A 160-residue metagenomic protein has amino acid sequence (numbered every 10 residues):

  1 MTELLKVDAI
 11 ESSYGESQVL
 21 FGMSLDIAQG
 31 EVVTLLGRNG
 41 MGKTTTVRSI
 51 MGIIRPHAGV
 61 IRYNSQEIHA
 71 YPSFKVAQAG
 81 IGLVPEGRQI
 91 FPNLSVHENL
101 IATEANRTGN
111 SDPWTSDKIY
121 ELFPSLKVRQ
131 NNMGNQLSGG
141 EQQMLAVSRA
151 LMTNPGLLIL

Functional and structural regions predicted by a protein language model:
G15, V33, P56, Y71 (+4 more regions): ABC-type ATPase nucleotide-binding domains, specifically the catalytic core motifs of the NBD
L36-R38: The feature captures the beta-strand-to-loop junction immediately N-terminal to the Walker
M51: Helix-to-loop junction immediately C-terminal to a conserved catalytic motif
G59-I68, A79, D112-S116, E121: Conserved ABC transporter NBD signature motif
M133-L137, E141: Conserved ABC ATPase signature
A150-L151: ABC ATPase C-loop
N154: Conserved catalytic motifs of ABC-family nucleotide-binding domains
